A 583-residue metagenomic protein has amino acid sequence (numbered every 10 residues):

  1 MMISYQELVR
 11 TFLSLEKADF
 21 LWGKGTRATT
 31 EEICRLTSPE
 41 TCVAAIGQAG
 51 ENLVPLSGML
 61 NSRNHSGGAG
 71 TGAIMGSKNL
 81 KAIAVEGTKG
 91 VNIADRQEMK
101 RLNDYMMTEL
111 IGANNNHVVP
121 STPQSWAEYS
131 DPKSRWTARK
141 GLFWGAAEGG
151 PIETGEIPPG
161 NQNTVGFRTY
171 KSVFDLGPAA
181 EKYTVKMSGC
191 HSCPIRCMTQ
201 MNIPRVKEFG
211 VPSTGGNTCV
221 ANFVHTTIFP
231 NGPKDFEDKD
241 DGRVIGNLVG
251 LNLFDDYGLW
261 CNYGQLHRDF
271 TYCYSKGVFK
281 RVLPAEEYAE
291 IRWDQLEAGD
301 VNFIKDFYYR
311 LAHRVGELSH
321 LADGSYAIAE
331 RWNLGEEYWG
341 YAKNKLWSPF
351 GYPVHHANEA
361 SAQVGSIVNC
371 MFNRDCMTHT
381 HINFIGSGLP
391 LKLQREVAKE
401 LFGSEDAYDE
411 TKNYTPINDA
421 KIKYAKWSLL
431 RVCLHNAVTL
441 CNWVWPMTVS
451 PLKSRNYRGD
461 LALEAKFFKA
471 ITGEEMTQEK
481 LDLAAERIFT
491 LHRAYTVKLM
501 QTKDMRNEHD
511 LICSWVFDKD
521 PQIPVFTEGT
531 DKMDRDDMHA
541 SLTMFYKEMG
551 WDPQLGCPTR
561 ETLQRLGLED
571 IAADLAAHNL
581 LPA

Functional and structural regions predicted by a protein language model:
M1-E40: Well-ordered mid-protein domain cores that form the structural environment of catalytic cofactors
C34-A583: Extended C-terminal regions of large enzymes
